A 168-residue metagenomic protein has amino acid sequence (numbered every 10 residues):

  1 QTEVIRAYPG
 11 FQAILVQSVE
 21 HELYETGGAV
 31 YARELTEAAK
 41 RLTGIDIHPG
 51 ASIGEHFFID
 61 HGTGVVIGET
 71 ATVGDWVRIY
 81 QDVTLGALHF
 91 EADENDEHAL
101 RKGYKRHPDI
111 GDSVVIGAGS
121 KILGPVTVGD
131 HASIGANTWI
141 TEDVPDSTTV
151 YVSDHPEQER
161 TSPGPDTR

Functional and structural regions predicted by a protein language model:
Q1-E37, D166-R168: Terminal amphipathic alpha-helical/low-complexity segments used for targeting or macromolecular assembly
K40-Q158, S162: Structural signal for interior beta-strand "rungs" in well-ordered beta-sheet cores of soluble enzyme domains
